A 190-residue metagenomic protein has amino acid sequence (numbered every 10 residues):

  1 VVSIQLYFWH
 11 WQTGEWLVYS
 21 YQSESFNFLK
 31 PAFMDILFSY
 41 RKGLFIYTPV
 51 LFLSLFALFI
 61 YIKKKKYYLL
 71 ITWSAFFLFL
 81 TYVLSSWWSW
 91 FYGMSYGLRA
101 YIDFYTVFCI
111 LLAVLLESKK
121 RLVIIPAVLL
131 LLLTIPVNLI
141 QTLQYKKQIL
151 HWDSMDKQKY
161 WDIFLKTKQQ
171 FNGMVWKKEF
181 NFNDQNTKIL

Functional and structural regions predicted by a protein language model:
V1-L190: Membrane-proximal envelope and lipid/glycan-remodeling enzymes
